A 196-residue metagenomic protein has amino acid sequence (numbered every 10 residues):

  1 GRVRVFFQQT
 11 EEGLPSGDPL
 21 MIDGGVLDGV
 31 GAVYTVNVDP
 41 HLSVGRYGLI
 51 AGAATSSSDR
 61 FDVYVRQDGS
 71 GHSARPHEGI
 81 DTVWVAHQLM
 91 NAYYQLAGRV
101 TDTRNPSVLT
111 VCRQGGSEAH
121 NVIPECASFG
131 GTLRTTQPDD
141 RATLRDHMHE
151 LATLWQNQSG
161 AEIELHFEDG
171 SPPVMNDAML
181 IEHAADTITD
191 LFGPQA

Functional and structural regions predicted by a protein language model:
R2-R113, S117-P124: Histidine/acidic-residue-rich, glycine-tolerant segments that coordinate divalent metal ions
H87-A196: Metal-dependent amide/peptide-bond hydrolase catalytic core, centered on the "pita-bread" metallohydrolase fold
